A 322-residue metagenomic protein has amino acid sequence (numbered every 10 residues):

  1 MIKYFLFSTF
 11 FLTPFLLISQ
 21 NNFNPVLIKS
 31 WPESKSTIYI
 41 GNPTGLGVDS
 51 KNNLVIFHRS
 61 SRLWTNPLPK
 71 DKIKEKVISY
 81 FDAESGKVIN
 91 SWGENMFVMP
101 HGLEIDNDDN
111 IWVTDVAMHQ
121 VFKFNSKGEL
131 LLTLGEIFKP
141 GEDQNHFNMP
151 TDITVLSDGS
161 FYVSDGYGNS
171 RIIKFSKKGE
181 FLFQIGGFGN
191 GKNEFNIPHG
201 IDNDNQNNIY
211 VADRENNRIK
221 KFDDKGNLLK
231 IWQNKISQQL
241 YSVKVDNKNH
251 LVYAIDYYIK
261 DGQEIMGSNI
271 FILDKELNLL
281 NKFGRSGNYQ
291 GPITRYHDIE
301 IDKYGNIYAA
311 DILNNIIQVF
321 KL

Functional and structural regions predicted by a protein language model:
Q20-Y39: A short helix->beta-strand "capping" segment at the edge of beta-propeller domains
Y39-S50, K74-K76, N95-N110, P140-D158 (+4 more regions): Beta-rich, blade/repeat-based domains predominating in secreted/periplasmic proteins but also intracellular
I56-F57, V113-T114, V163-S164, V211 (+2 more regions): Residue position within the beta-strands of beta-propeller blades
I56-K74, S164, A254-S268: Short, conserved, GDST-rich strand-edge loop motifs in beta-rich repeat architectures
S61-T65, M118-Q120, G168-S170, N216-N217 (+2 more regions): Short glycine/acidic-enriched loop and turn motifs that connect beta-strands
P67, E75-S79, Q120-F122, S170-I173 (+3 more regions): A short loop-to-beta-strand structural motif that recurs across blades of beta-propeller domains
D82-S85, N125-E129, S176-E180, D223-N227 (+2 more regions): Short loop/turn segments that connect beta-strands within beta-propeller blades
T294-L322: Blade-level signature of beta-propeller repeat domains, shared across WD40, Kelch, NHL, RCC1 and BNR/Asp-box propellers
